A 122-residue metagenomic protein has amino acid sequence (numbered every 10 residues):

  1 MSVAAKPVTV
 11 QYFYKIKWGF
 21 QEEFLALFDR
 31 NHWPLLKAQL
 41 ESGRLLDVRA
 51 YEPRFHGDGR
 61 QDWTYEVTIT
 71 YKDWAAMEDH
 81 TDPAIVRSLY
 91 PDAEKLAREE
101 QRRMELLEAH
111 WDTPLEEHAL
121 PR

Functional and structural regions predicted by a protein language model:
S2-V8, D58-Q61: Short, flexible turn/loop "capping" segments at secondary-structure junctions
P7-K15, E66-V67: Active-site-flanking beta-strand signature of metal-NTP-handling nucleotidyl enzymes and homologous cyclase-like
I16-F20, D73: Short acidic-aromatic low-complexity motifs
N31, A38-L46, R60-T64, T68-R122: An amphipathic, aromatic/His-enriched active-site/gating alpha helix that lines ligand/cofactor pockets
D47-Y51: A short glycine-rich, hydrophobically flanked beta-strand micro-motif that places a catalytic Asp/Glu for divalent metal
P53-H56: A cross-kingdom feature marking solvent-exposed beta-strand/loop segments within repeated, beta-rich binding/scaffold
